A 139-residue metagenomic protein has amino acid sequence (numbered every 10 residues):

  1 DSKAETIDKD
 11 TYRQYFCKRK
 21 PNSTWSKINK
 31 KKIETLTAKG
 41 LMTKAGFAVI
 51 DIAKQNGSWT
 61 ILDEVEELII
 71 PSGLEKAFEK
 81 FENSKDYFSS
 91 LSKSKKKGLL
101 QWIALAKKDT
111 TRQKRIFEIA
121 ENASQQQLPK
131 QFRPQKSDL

Functional and structural regions predicted by a protein language model:
D1-L139: Charge-dense, helix-prone N-terminal extensions
